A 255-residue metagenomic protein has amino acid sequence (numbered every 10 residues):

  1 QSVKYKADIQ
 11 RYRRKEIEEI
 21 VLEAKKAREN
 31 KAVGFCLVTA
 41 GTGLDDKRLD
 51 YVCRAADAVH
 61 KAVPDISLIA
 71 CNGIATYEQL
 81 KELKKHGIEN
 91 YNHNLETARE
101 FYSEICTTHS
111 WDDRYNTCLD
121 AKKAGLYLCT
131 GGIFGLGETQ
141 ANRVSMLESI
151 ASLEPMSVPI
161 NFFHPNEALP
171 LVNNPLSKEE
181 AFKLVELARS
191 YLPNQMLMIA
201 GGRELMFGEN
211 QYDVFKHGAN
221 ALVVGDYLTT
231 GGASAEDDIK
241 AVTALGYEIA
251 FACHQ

Functional and structural regions predicted by a protein language model:
S2-G131, L136, Q140-N142, E148-L153: Conserved Radical SAM active-site core
K61-A62, E148-Q255: Auxiliary Fe-S-binding modules of radical SAM enzymes
